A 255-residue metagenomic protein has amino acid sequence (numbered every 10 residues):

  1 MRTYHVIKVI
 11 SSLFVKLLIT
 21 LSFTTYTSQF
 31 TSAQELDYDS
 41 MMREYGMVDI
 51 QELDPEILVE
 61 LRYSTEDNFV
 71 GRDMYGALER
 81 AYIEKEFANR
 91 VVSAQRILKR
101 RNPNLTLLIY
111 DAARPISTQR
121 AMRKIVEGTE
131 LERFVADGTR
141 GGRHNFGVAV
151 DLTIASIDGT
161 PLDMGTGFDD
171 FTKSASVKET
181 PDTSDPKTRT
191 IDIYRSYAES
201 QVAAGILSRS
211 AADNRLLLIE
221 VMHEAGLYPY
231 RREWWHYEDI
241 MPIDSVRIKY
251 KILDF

Functional and structural regions predicted by a protein language model:
M1-V9: N-terminal secretory signal peptides that target proteins for export/translocation
Y4-H5, Y26-Q29: Low-complexity, intrinsically disordered or signal/transmembrane-proximal segments
L13-Y26: Bacterial N-terminal signal peptides
F30-A112, M122-R232, I240-F255: Extracytoplasmic cell-surface/polysaccharide-interacting catalytic and binding patches
P115: Segments that shape or occlude catalytic/ligand-binding pockets
T118-Q119: Short, well-ordered surface patches within globular domains
Y237: Conserved metal-phosphate-binding beta-hairpin within the catalytic cores of diverse ATP-dependent phosphoryl-transfer
